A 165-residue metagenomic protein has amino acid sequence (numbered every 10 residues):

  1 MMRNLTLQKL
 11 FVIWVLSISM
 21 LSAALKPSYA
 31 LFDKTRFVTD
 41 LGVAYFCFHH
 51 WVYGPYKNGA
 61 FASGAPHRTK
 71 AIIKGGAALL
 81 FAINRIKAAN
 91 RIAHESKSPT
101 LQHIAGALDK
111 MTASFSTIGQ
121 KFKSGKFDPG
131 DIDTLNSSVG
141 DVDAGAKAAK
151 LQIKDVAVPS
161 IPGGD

Functional and structural regions predicted by a protein language model:
M1-W14: Bacterial N-terminal signal peptides that target proteins for export
I13-A23: Bacterial N-terminal signal peptides
A24-A30: Sec/Tat signal peptide C-region and signal peptidase I cleavage site
K34-K57, F61, K110-D165: C-terminal amphipathic alpha-helix
F48-S96, T100, I104-L108, S114: Alpha-helical segments in soluble extracytoplasmic regions
